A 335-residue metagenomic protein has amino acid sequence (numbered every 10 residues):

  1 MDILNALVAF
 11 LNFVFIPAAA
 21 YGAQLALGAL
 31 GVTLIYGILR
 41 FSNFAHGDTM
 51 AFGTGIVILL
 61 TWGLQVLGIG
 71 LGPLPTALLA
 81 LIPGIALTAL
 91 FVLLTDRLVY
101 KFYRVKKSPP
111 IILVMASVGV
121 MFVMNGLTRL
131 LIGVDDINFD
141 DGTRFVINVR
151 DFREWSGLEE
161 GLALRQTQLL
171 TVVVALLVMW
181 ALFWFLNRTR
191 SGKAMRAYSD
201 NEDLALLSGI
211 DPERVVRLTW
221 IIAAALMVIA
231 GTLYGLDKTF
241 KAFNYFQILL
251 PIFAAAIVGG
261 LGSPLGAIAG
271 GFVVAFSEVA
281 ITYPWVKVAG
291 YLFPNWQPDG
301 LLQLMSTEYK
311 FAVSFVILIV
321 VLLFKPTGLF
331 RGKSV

Functional and structural regions predicted by a protein language model:
M1-G28, I56, L67-A80, K106-I111 (+5 more regions): Membrane-interfacial amphipathic/re-entrant helices at transmembrane-helix boundaries
I3, F102-K106, I111-R188, V215 (+3 more regions): Transmembrane helix-bundle core of multi-pass membrane transporters and related energy-transducing complexes
N5-Q24, L182-R190, R217-G259, V279-V288 (+1 more regions): Inter-helical junctions in multi-pass inner-membrane proteins, predominant in energy-converting antiporter-like
F10-L60, L94, L98-I112, D203 (+1 more regions): Single transmembrane alpha-helix segments in multi-pass membrane proteins
I16, L39-F41, A45-L94, L158-G161 (+2 more regions): Membrane-embedded helix boundary and interhelical linker motif in transport proteins
Y21, S156, E160-F240, Y245 (+1 more regions): Helix-loop-helix "hairpin" substructures at the membrane interface of multi-pass membrane proteins
G68-V120, A269-V273, E278, L322-P326: Alpha-helical transmembrane segments within multi-pass membrane transporters and channels
T88-L90, L250-V274, V316-F324, L329: Hydrophobic alpha-helical transmembrane segments of polytopic membrane proteins
